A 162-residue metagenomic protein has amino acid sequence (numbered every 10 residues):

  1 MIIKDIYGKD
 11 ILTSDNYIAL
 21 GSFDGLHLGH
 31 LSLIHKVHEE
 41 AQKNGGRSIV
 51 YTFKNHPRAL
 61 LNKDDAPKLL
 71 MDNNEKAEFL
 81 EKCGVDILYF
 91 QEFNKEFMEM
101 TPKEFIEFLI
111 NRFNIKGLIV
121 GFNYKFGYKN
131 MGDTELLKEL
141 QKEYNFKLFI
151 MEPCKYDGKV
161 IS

Functional and structural regions predicted by a protein language model:
M1-S162: Nucleotidyltransferase catalytic core that binds NTPs
